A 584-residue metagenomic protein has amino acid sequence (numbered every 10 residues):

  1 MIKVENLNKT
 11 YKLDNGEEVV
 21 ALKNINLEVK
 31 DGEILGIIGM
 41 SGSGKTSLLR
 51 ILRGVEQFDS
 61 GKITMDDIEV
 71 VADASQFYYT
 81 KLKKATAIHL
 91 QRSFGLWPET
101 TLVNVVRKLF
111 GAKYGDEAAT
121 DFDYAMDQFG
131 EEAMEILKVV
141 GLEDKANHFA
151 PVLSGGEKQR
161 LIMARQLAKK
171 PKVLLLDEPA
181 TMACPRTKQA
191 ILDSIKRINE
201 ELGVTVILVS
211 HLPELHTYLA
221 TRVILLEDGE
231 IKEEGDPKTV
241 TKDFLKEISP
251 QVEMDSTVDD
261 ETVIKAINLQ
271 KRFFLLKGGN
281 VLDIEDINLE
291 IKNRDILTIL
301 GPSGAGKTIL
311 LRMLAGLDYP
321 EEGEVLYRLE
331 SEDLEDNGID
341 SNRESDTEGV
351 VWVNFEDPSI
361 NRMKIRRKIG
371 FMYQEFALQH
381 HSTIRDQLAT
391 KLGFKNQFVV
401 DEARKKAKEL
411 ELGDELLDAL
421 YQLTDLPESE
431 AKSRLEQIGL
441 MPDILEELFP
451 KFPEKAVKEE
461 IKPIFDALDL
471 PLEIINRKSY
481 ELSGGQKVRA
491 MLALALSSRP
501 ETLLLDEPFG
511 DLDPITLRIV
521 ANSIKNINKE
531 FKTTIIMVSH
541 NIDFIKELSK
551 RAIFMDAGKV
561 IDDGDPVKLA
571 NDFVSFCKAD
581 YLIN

Functional and structural regions predicted by a protein language model:
R53, A315: Helix-to-loop junction immediately C-terminal to a conserved catalytic motif
V70-A87, D333-G370: ABC ATPase NBD coupling module
E99-E117, S382-F398, E402, K406 (+1 more regions): Q-loop/switch helix immediately C-terminal to the Walker
D121-K145, A403-E473: Conserved ABC ATPase "signature" region
F149-L153, E157, K478-L482: Conserved ABC ATPase signature
L174-D177, L503-D506: Catalytic Walker B motif of ABC-type/P-loop ATPase nucleotide-binding domains
E230-E253, K559-L582: Conserved beta-strand-loop-alpha-helix hinge in the C-terminal portion of ABC ATPase nucleotide-binding domains
